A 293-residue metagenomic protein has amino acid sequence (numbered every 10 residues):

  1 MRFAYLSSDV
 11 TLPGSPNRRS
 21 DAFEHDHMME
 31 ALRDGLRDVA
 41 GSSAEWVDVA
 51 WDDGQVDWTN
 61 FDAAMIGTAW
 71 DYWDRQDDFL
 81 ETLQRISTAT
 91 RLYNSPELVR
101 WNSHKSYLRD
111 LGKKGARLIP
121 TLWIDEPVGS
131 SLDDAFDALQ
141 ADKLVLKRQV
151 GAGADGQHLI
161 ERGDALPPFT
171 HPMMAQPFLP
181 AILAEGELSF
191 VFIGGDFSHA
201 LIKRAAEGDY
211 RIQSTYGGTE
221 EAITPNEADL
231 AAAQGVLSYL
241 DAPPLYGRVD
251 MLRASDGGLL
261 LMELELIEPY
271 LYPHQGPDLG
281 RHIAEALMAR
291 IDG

Functional and structural regions predicted by a protein language model:
M1-S8, L83-A89, E97-E185, E227-A231: Active-site nucleotide/adenylate-binding loops and adjacent lid/helix of ATP-dependent enzymes
D9-T121, D125: Conserved N-proximal alpha/beta basic substrate-recognition cap immediately N-terminal to, or forming the N-lobe
V10-T11, W70-D71, V99, G151-A152 (+4 more regions): Short, solvent-exposed loop/turn segments at secondary-structure junctions
S42, A116-R117, Q140, L240-L245: Short secondary-structure junctions
W46, L118, A175, Y246-R248 (+1 more regions): Hydrophobic residues on conserved beta-strands that form the core of alpha/beta folds
W51-G54, Q149, F178-A181, V249-L252: Short, solvent-exposed loop/turn elements at beta->coil junctions and helix N-caps that rim active or binding pockets
G153-D241, L260: Phosphate-binding site of ATP-dependent enzymes
E227-G293: ATP-dependent carboxylate activation and anion-phosphoryl transfer catalytic cores that bind Mg-ATP to form
